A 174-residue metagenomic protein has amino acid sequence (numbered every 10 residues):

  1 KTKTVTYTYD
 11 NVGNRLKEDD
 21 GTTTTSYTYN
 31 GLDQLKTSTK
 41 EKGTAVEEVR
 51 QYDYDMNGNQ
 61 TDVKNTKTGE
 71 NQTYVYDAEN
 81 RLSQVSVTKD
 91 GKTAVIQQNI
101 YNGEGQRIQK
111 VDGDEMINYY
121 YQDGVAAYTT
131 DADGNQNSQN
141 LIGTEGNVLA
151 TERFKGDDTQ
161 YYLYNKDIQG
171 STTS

Functional and structural regions predicted by a protein language model:
K1-D19, T28, K36, A45-Y121 (+1 more regions): Residue-level markers of secondary-structure register and packing in elongated scaffolds
T39-K40: Serine/threonine-rich low-complexity intrinsically disordered regions
T129-D131: Contiguous alpha-helical segments
G134: Active-site oxyanion/phosphate-handling segment shared across diverse enzymes
